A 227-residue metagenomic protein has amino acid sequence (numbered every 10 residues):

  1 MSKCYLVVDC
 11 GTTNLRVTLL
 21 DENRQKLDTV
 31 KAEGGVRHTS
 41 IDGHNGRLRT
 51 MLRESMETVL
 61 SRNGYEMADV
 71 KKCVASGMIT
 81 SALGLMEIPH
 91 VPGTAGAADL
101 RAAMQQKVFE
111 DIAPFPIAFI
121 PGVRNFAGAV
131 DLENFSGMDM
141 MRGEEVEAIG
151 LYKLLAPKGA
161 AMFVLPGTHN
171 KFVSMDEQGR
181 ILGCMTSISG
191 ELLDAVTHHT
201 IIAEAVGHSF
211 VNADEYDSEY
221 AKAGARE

Functional and structural regions predicted by a protein language model:
S2, S55-R62, I149-A156: Short alpha-helical segments and helix-capping/turn motifs at coil-helix boundaries
Y5-D9, V70-V74, A161-L165: Short glycine-aspartate micro-motif
Y5-R47: Short glycine-rich, Thr/Ser-proximal phosphate-binding strand/loop in the N-terminal lobe of ATP-dependent enzymes
V8-N14, M78, V164-H169, S189: A short acidic Gly-Thr/Ser loop motif
D21-N23, I88-H90, E177-G179: Short, glycine/charged-enriched secondary-structure capping and boundary segments
T29-K71, T80-L83, E87: N-terminal phosphate-binding loop and adjacent alpha-helix
R37-H44, N125-E227: Glycine-rich phosphate-binding loop plus the immediately following alpha-helix
R62-M138: Short beta-strand-loop/turn "lid" adjacent to the catalytic site in phosphate-handling enzymes
